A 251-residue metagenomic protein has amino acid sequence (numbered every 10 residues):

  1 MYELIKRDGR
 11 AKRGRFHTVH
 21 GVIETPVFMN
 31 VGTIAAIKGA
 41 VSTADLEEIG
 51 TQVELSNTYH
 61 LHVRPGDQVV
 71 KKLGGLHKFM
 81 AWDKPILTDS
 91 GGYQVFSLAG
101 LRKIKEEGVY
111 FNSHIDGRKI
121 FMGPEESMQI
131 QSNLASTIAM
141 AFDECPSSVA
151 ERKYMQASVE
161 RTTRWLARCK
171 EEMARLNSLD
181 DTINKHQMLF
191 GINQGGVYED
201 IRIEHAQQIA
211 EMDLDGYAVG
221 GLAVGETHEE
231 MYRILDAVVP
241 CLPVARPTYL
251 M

Functional and structural regions predicted by a protein language model:
M1-T182: Non-catalytic, usually N-terminal nucleic-acid engagement modules in DNA/RNA processing proteins
E172, L176, N184, M188-M251: Glycine-rich phosphate/ribose-binding loops and adjacent secondary-structure elements that form binding surfaces
